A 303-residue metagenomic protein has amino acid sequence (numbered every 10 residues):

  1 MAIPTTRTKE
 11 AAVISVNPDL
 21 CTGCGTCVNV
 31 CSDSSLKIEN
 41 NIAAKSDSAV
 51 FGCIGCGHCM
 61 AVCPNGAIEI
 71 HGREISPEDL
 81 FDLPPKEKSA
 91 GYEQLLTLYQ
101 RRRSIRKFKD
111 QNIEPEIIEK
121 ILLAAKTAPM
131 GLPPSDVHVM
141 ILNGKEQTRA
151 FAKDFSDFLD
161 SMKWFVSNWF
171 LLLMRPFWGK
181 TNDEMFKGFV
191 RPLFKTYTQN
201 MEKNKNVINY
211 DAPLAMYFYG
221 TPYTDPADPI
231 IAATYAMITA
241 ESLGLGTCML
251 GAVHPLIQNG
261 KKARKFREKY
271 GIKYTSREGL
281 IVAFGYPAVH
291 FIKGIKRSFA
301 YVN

Functional and structural regions predicted by a protein language model:
A2-N303: Acidic, surface-exposed loops and disordered segments
